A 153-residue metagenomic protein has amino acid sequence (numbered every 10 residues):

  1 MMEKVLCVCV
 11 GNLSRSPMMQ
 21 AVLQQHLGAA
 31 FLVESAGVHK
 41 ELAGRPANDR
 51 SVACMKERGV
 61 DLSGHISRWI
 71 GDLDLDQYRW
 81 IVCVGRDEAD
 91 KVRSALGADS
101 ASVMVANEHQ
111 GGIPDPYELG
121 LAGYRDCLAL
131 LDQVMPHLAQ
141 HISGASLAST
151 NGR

Functional and structural regions predicted by a protein language model:
M2-D76, Q140-G152: Conserved active-site segments centered on acidic
S16, V84-G85: Replace "coordinates the UDP/GDP/TDP-sugar" with "coordinates nucleotide-activated sugar donors
W80, R86-R153: Phosphate-binding/catalytic loops
